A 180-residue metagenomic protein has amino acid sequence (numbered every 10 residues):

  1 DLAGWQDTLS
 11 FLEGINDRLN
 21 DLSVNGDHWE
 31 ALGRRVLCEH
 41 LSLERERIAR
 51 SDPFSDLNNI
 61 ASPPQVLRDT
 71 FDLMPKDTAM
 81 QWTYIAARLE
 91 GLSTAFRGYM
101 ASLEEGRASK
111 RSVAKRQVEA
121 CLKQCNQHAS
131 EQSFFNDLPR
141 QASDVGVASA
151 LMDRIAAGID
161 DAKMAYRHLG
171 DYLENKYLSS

Functional and structural regions predicted by a protein language model:
D1-S180: N-terminal maturation segment of proteins
